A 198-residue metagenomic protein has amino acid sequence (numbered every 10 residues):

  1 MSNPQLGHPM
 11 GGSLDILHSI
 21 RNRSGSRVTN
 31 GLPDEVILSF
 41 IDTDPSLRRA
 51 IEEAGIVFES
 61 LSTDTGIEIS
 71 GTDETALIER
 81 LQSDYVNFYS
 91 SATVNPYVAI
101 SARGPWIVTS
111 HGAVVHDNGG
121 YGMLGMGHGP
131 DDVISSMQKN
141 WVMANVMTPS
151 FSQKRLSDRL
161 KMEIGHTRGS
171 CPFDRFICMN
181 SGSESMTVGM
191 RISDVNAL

Functional and structural regions predicted by a protein language model:
N3-S91: Short, compositionally biased leader-like segments
L17-D44, V86-F88, P96, W106 (+1 more regions): Glycine-rich loop-to-alpha-helix module at the N-terminal edge of alpha/beta enzyme cores
A99-R103: Short, small/polar residue-rich loop motifs at catalytic or cofactor-binding pockets
H111: Metallocofactor- and cofactor-centric catalytic cores in central/energy metabolism, strongly enriched
